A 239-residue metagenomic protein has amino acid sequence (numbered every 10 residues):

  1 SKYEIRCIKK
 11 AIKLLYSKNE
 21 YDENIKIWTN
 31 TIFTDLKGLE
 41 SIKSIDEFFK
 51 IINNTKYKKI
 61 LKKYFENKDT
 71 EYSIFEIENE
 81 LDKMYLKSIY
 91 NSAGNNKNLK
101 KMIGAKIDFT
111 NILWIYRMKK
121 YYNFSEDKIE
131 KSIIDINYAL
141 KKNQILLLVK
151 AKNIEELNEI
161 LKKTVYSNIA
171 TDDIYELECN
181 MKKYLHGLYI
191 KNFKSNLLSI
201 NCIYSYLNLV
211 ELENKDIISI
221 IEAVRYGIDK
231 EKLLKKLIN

Functional and structural regions predicted by a protein language model:
S1-N239: Extended alpha-helical surfaces
